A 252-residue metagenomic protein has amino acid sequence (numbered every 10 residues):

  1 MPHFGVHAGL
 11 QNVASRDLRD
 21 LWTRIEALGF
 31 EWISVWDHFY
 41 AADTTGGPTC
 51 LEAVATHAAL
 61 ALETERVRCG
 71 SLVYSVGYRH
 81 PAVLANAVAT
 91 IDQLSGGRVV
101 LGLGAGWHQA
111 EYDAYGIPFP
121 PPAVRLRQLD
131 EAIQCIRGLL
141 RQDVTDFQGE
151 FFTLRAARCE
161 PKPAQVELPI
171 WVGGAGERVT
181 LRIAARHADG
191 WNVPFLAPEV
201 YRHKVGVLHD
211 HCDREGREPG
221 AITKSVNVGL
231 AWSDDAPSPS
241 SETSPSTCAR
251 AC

Functional and structural regions predicted by a protein language model:
M1-C252: Active-site-adjacent structural elements that line small-molecule/cofactor binding pockets in enzymes
